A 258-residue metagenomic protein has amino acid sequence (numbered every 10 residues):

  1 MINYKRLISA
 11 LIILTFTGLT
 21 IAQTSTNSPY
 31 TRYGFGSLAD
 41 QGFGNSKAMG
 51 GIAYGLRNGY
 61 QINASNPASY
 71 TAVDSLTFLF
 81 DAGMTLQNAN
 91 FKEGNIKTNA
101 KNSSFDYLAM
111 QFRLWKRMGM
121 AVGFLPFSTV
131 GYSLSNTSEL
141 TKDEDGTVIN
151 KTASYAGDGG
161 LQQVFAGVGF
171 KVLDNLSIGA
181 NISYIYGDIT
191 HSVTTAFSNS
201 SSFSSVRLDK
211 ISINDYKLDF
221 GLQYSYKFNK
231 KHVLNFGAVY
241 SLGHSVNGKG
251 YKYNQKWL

Functional and structural regions predicted by a protein language model:
M1-I8: Bacterial N-terminal signal peptides that target proteins for export
S9-A10, T20: Cleavable N-terminal signal peptides
I13-L14: Short, linear, compositionally biased motifs with a strong N-terminal bias
I21-S128: N-terminal, post-signal peptide beta-strand-biased segments of exported outer-membrane/organellar beta-barrel and other
Q23-A48, E93, R113-L258: Outer-membrane beta-barrel porins/channels
